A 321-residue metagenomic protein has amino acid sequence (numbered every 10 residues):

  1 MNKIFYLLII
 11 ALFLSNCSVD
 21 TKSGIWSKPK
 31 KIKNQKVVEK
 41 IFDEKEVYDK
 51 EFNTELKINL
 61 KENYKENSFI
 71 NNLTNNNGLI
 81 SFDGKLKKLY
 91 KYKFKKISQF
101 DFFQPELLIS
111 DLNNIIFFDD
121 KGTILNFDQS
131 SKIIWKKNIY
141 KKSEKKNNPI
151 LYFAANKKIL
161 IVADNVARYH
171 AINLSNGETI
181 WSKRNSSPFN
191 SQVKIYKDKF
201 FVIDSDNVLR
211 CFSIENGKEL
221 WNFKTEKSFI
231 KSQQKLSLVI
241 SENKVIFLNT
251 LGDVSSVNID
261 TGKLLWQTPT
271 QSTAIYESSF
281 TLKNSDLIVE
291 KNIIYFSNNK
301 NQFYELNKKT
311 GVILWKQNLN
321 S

Functional and structural regions predicted by a protein language model:
A11-E46: Bacterial Sec signal peptide processing site at the extreme N-terminus
E39-I58, F82-D101, N138, Q271: A short helix->beta-strand "capping" segment at the edge of beta-propeller domains
L89-I109, I133-K157, I180-K197, K218-E242 (+2 more regions): Extracytoplasmic beta-rich repeat domains
D128-K132, N173-G177, S213-G217, I259-G262 (+1 more regions): Short loop/turn segments that connect beta-strands within beta-propeller blades
